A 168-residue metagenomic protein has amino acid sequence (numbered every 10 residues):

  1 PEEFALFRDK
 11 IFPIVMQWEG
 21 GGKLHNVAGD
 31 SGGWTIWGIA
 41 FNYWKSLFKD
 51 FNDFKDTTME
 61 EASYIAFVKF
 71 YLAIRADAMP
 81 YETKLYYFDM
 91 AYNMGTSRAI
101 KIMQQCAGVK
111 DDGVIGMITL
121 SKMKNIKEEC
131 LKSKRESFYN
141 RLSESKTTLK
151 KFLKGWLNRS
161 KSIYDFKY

Functional and structural regions predicted by a protein language model:
P1-Y168: Cell-wall polysaccharide-cleaving catalytic domain and substrate-binding groove, primarily in peptidoglycan/chitin
